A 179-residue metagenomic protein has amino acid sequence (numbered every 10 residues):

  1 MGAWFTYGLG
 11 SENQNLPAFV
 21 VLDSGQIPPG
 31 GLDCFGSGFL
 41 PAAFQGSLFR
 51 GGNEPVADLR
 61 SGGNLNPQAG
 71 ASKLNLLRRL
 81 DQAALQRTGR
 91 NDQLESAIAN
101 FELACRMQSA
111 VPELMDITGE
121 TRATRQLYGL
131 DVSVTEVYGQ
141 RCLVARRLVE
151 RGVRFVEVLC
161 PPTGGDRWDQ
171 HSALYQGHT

Functional and structural regions predicted by a protein language model:
M1-T179: Ligand-binding pockets and gating/stacking loops
